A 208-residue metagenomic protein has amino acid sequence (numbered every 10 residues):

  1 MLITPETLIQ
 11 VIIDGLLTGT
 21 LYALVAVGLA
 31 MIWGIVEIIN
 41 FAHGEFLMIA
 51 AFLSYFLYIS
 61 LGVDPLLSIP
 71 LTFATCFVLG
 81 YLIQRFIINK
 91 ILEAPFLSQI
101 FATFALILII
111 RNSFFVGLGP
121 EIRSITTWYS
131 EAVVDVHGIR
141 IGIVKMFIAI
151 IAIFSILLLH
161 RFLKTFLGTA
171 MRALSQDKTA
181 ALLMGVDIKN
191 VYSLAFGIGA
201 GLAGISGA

Functional and structural regions predicted by a protein language model:
P5-D14, L61-P70, L92-A94, V134-I148: Interfacial loop-to-helix junctions that mark the boundaries of transmembrane helices in multi-pass membrane
P5-I13, A50, A102, L167 (+3 more regions): Alpha-helical membrane-protein architecture signal
T7-I59, F86-E93, S98: Single transmembrane alpha-helix segments in multi-pass membrane proteins
T18, R140-A208: Helix-loop-helix "hairpin" substructures at the membrane interface of multi-pass membrane proteins
Y22-A26, F46, A50-S54, S68 (+10 more regions): Alpha-helical transmembrane segments in multi-pass membrane proteins
A26-I35, S54, L79-G80, Q84-R85 (+6 more regions): Alpha-helical transmembrane segments of polytopic integral membrane proteins, especially the permease/helical cores
G62-L106, S113: Alpha-helical transmembrane segments within multi-pass membrane transporters and channels
I91, P95-K164, V191: Transmembrane helix-bundle core of multi-pass membrane transporters and related energy-transducing complexes
